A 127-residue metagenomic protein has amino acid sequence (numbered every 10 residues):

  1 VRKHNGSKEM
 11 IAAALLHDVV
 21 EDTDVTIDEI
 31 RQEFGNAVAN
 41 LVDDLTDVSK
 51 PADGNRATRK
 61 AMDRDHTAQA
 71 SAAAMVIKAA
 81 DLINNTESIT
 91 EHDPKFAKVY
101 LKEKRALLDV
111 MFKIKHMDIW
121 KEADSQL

Functional and structural regions predicted by a protein language model:
V1-L127: Active-site helical microenvironments for divalent-metal-assisted chemistry
